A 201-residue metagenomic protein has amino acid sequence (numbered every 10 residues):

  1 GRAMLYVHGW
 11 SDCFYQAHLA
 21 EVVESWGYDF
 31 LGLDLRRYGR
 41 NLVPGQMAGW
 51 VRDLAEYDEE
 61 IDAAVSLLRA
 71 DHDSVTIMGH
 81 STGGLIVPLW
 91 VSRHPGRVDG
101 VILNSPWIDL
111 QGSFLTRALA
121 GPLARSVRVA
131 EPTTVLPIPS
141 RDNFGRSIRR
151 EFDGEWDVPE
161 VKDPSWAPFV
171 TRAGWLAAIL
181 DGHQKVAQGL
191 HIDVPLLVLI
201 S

Functional and structural regions predicted by a protein language model:
R2-L35, L42-P44: Short, surface-exposed "cap/lid" segments of acyl-processing enzymes
Y6-W10, S81, P106, S201: Glycine-rich His-Gly loop
S11, G39-D73: Catalytic nucleophile-loop/oxyanion-hole region of alpha/beta-hydrolase and closely related hydrolase-like folds
L31-L33, N104, L199: The conserved SAM/SAH-binding core of class I Rossmann-like methyltransferase domains, concentrating on the hydrophobic
H80-T82, I86-T171: Alpha/beta-hydrolase-fold enzymes
A167-Q188: Active-site nucleophile elbow and catalytic-triad environment of alpha/beta-hydrolase enzymes
I192, V198-I200: Short beta-strand/loop motif that positions the catalytic acidic residue of the alpha/beta-hydrolase fold
